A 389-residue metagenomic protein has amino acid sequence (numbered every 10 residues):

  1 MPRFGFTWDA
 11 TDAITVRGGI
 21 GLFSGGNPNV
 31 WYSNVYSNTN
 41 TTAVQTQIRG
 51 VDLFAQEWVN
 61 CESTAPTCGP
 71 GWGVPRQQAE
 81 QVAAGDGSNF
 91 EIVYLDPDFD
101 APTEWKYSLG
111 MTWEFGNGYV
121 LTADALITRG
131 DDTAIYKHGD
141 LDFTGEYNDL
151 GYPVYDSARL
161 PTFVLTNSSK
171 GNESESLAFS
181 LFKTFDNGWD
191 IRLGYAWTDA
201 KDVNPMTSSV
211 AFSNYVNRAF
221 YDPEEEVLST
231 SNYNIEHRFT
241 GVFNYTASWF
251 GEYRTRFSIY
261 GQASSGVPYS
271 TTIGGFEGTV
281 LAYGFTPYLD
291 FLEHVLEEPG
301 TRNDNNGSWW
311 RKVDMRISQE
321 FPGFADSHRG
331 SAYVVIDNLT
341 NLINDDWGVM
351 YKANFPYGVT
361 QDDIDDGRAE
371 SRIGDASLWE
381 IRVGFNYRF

Functional and structural regions predicted by a protein language model:
M1-F6, L95, W105-L109, E175-F179 (+4 more regions): Hydrophobic, lipid-facing positions within transmembrane beta-strands of outer-membrane proteins
M1-T166, L292-H294, S308: Solvent-exposed loop/turn elements at secondary-structure boundaries
F4, G18, M111, A123 (+7 more regions): Membrane-embedded beta-strand positions of outer-membrane beta-barrel proteins
F6-D9, L22, W113, K183 (+4 more regions): Residue-level signature of outer-membrane beta-barrel architecture
N29-N34, A134-D140, N204-V210, S270-G274 (+1 more regions): Outer-membrane beta-barrel translocator domains and adjoining extracellular loop/strand segments of Gram-negative
N89, P97-T103, L160, S168-E173 (+3 more regions): Short sequence motifs at beta-strands and strand-loop junctions characteristic of Gram-negative outer-membrane
G118, S209, F250-H294, G307-K312 (+1 more regions): C-terminal beta-signal and adjacent terminal beta-strands/loops of Gram-negative outer-membrane beta-barrel proteins
T122-P268: Gram-negative outer-membrane beta-barrel transporters
